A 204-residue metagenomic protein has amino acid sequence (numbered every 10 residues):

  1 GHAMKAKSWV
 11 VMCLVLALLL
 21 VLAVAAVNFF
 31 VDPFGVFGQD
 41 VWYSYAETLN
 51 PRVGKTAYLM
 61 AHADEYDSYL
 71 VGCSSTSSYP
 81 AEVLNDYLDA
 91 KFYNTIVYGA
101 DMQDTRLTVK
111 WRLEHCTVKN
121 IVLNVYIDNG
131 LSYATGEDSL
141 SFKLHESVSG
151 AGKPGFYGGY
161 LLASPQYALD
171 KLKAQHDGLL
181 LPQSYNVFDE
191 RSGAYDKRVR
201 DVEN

Functional and structural regions predicted by a protein language model:
G1-A3: Short, Lys/Arg-enriched N-terminal segments with co-localized hydrophobic residues within the first ~10-30 amino acids
A6-K7: C-terminal catalytic or substrate-handling cores of phosphate/nucleotide- and metal-cofactor-dependent proteins acting
V11-F29: Hydrophobic membrane-insertion alpha-helices, especially the h-region of bacterial N-terminal signal peptides
L19-A23, V41-T48, V71-S75: Short acidic/polar alpha-helix capping motifs at helix-coil junctions
F30-V53: Alpha-helical transmembrane signal-anchor/signal-peptide segments
A46-G72: Short extracytoplasmic
E65, L70-V71, S75-G159: Membrane-embedded segments
V125, A134, D138-N204: Secreted/periplasmic serine-hydrolase-like ester/acetyl group-modifying domain
